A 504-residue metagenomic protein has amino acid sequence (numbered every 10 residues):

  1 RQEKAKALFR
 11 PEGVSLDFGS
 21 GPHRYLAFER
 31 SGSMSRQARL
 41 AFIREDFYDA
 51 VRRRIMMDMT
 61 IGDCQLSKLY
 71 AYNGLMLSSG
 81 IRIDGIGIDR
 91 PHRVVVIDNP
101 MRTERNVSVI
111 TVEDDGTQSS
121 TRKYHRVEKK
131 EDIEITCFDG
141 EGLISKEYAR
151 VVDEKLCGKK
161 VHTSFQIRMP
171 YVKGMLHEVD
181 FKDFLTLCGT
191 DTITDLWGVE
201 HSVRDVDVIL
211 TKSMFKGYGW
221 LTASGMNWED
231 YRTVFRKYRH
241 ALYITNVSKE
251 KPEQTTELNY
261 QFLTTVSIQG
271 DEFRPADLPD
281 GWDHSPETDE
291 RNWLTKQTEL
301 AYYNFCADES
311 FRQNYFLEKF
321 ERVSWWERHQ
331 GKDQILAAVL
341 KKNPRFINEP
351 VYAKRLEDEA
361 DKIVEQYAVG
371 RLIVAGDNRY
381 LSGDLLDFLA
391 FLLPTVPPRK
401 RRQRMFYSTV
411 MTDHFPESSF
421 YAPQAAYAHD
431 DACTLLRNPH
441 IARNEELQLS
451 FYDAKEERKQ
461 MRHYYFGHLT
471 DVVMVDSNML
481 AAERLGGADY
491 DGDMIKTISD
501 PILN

Functional and structural regions predicted by a protein language model:
R1-E483: Conserved small-residue
R484, T497-N504: Short active-site loop/helix that positions an aromatic residue
M494: Duplex nucleic acid-engaging cores and interfaces of nucleic-acid transaction enzymes
